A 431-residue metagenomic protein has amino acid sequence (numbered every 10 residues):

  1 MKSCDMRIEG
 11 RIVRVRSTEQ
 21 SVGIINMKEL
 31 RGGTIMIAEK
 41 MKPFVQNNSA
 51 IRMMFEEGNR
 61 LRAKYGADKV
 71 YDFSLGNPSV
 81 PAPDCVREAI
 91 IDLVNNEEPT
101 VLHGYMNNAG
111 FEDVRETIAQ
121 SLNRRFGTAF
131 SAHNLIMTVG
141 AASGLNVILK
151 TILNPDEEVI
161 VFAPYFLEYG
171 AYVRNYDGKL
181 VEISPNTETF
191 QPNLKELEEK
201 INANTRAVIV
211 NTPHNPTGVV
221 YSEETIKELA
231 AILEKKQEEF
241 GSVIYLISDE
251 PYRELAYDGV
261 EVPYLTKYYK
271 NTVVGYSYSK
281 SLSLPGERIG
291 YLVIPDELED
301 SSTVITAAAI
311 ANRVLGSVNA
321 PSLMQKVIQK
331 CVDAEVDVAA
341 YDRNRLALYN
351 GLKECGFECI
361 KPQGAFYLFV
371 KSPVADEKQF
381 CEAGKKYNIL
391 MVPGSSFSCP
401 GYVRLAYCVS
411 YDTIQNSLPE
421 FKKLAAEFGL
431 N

Functional and structural regions predicted by a protein language model:
D5, I12, G23-M54, R62-V94 (+3 more regions): PLP-dependent class I/II
I8-E9, E19: Short, basic, low-complexity termini and linkers enriched in Ser/Thr/Gly/Pro that act as targeting/leader peptides
E57: Short beta-strand-loop-alpha-helix junction that forms the active-site gateway of nucleic-acid-processing nucleases
E98: Alpha-helical substrate-binding/gating segment
V101-L102: Pre-Walker A segment
